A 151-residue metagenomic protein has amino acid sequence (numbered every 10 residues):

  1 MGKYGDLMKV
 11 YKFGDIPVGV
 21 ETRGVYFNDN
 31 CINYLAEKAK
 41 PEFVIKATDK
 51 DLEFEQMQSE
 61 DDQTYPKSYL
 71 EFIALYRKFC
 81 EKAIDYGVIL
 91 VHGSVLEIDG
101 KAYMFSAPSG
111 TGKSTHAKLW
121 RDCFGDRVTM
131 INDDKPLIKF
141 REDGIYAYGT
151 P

Functional and structural regions predicted by a protein language model:
M1-S109, L119-I131, L137-P151: A noncatalytic interaction/capping subdomain that flanks phosphate/NTP-handling catalytic cores
K113: Conserved lysine of the Walker
H116: Hydrophobic positions on the alpha1 helix immediately C-terminal to the Walker A/P-loop
